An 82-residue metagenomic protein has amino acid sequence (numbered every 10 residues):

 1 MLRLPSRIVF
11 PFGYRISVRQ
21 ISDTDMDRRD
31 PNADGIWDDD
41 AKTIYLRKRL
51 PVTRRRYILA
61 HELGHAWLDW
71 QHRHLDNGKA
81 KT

Functional and structural regions predicted by a protein language model:
M1-P11, S17-T43, V52: Catalytic zinc-binding patch centered on the HExxH motif and its immediate surroundings that defines zinc-dependent
D30-A33, T43, V52-Y57, L68-T82: Post-HEXXH active-site segment of zinc metalloproteases
R47: Residue-level recognition of the GNAT/N-acetyltransferase active site
H61, H65: Histidine-centered divalent metal-coordination motifs
